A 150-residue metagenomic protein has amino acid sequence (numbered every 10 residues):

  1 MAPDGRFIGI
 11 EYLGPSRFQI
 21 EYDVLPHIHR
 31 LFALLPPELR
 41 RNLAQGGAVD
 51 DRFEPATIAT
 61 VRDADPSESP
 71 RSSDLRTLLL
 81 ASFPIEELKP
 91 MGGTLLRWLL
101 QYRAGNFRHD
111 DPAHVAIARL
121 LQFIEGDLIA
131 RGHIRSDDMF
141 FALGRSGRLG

Functional and structural regions predicted by a protein language model:
M1-P3: Helix-to-beta-strand junctions that scaffold the AdoMet/dcAdoMet cofactor pocket in Class I SAM-dependent enzymes
R6-Q45: Conserved class I S-adenosyl-L-methionine
F18, I58-A64, F140-G150: A short, terminal or domain-edge coil/loop segment
Y22, L34-R108: Substrate-binding/catalytic lobe of Class I Rossmann-like enzymes that use SAM or dcSAM, i.e., the mid-to-C-terminal
D23, H27, T57, D74 (+1 more regions): Exposed alpha-helical structural elements
L80-G150: C-terminal lobe and adjacent flexible extensions of AdoMet/dcAdoMet transferase-like proteins
